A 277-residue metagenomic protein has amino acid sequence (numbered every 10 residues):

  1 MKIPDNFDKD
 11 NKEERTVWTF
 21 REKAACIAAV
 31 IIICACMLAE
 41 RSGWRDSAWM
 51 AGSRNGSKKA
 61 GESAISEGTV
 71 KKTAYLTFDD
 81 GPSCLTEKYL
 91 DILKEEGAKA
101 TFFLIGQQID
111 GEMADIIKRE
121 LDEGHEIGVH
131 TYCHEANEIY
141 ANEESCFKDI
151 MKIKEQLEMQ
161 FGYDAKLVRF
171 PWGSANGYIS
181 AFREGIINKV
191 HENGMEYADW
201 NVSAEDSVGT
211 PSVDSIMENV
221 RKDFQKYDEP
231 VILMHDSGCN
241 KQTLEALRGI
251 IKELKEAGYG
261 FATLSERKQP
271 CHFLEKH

Functional and structural regions predicted by a protein language model:
M1-R21: N-terminal Lys/Arg-rich, disordered targeting/topogenic segments
P4, A28, I32-C34, S66 (+2 more regions): Residues marking helix boundaries in flexible regions
K23-R41: Hydrophobic membrane-insertion alpha-helices, especially the h-region of bacterial N-terminal signal peptides
C34, L104-I109, A246-L247: Hydrophobic, well-ordered secondary-structure segments that either form specific early membrane-associated helices used
L38-M50: Hydrophobic single-pass membrane-insertion segments
A48-D164, F170, E253, G260 (+1 more regions): Active-site beta->alpha N-cap acidic-glycine motif
H134-K255, Y259-G260, E266-R267, H272-H277: Catalytic domains of cell-wall/extracellular-matrix polysaccharide-remodeling enzymes, centered on de-N-acetylation
